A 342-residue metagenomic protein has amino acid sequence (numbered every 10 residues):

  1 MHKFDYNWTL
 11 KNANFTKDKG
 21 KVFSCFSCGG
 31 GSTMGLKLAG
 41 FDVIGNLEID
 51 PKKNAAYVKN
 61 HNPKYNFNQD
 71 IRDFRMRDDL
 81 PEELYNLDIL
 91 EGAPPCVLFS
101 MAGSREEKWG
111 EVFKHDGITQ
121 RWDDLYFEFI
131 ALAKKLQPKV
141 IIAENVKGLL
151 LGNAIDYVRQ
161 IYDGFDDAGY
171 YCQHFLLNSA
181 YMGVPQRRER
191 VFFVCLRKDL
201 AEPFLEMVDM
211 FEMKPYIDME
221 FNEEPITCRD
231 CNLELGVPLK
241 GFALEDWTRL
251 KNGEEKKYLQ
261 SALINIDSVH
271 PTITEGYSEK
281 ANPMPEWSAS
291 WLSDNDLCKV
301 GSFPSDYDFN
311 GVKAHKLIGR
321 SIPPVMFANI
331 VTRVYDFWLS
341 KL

Functional and structural regions predicted by a protein language model:
H2-Q137, K147-L150, D156: Core alpha/beta nucleotide-donor-binding catalytic domains of modification enzymes
H2-T16, V158, I318-V334: Class I S-adenosyl-L-methionine
G30, P51, D123, F127 (+3 more regions): A structural signal for well-ordered alpha-helical segments within the folded catalytic domains of diverse enzymes
R77-L87, V97-S268, T272: Class I S-adenosyl-L-methionine
P94-P95, P138, P185, P304 (+1 more regions): Proline-centered helix-kink/hinge sites
P95, L200, G276-K280: Acidic glycine-/aspartate-rich tracts in secreted/extracellular proteins
E234-L342: C-terminal target-recognition/interaction regions appended to catalytic cores
